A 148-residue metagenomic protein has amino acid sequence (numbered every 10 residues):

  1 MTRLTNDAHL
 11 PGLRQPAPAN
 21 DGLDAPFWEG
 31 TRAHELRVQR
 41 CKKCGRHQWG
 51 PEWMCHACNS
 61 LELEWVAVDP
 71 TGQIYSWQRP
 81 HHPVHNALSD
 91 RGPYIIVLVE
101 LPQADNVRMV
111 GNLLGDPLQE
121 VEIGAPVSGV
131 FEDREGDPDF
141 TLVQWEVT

Functional and structural regions predicted by a protein language model:
M1-L36, T148: A broadly conserved sequence feature marking short terminus-proximal activation segments in nucleic acid-centric
E35-V38, E52: Residues immediately within or flanking Cys/His clusters that coordinate Zn2+ in small zinc-binding modules
R40-K43, M54-S60: Short, cysteine/histidine-rich loop/knuckle motifs that typically chelate Zn2+
W49, L63-E64: Short functional micro-motifs and their immediate structural scaffolds
G50-A57, P126: Short coil-to-beta transition motif at edge beta-strands of beta-rich domains
T71-Q73, P126: Residue-level marker of beta-strand positions
Y75-G115: Glycine-rich active-site loops that engage anionic ligands at enzyme catalytic sites
A104, M109-T148: Well-ordered alpha/beta subsegment
